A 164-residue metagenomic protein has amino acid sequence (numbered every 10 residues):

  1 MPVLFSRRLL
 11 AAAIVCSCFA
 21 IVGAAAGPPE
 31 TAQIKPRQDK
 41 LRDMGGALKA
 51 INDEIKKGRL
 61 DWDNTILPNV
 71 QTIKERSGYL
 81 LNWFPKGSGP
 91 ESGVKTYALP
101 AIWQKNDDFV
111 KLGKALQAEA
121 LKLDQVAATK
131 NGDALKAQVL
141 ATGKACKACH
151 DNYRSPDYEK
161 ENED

Functional and structural regions predicted by a protein language model:
M1-A12: Bacterial N-terminal signal peptides that target proteins for export
A11-A20: Bacterial N-terminal signal peptides
I21-P28: Sec/Tat signal peptide C-region and signal peptidase I cleavage site
T31-Q71, R76-D164: Sequence context surrounding c-type heme c attachment/ligation sites in exported
